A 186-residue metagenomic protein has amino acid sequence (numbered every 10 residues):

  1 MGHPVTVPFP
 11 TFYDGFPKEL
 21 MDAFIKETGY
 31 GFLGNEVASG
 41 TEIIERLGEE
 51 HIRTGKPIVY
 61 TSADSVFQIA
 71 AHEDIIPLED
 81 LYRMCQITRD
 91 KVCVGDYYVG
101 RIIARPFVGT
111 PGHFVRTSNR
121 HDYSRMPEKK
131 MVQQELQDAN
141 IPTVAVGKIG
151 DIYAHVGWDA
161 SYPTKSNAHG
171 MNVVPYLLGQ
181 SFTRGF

Functional and structural regions predicted by a protein language model:
M1-G185: …; additionally, a secondary subgroup of soluble metalloenzymes is captured
